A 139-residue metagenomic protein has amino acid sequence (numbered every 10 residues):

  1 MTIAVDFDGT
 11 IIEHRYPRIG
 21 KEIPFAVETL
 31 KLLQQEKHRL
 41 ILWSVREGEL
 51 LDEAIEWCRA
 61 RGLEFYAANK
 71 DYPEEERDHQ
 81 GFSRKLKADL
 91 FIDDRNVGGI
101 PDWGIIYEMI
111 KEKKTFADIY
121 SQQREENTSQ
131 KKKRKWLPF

Functional and structural regions predicted by a protein language model:
M1-P73, R77: Alpha-helical substrate-recognition element adjacent to the catalytic core
L51-F139: C-terminal cap/substrate-recognition subdomain and adjoining C-terminal extension of metal-dependent phosphatase-like
